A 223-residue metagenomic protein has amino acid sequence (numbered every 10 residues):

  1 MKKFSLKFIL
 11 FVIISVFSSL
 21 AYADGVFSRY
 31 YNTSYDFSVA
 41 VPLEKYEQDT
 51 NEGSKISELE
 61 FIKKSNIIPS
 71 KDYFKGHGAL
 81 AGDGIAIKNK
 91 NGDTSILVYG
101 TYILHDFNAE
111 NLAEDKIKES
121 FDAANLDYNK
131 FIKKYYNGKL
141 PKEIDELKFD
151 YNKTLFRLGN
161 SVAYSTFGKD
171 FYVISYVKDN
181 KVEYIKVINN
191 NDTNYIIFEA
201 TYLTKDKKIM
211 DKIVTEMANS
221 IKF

Functional and structural regions predicted by a protein language model:
M1-I9: Bacterial N-terminal signal peptides that target proteins for export
A21-G25: Boundary at the C-terminal end of the N-terminal hydrophobic targeting segment
S28-A40, K205-D211: Short aromatic-glycine motifs in intrinsically disordered, low-complexity regions
T33-L59: Proline-anchored loop/turn motifs at beta-strand termini and strand-loop-strand connectors
V39, L126, K130, G138 (+1 more regions): Solvent-exposed, polar/charged alpha-helical surfaces in well-ordered, non-transmembrane soluble domains, broadly
E44-Q48, N191-F223: Surface-exposed amphipathic alpha-helical segments
E52-N191, Y195: Conserved polar/disulfide-associated segments of primarily extracytoplasmic proteins
